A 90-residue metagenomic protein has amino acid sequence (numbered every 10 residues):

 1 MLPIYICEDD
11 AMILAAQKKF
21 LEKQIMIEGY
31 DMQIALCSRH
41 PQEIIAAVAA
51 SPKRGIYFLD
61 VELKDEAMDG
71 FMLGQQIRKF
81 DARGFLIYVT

Functional and structural regions predicted by a protein language model:
M1-I4: Extreme N-terminal starter segment of soluble prokaryotic enzymes
E8: Conserved acidic carboxylate
M12-M26: Amphipathic alpha1 helix at the N-terminus of the CheY-like receiver
A15-K19, M32-I56: Acidic, metal-coordinating helix/loop segments flanking the phosphotransfer/catalytic sites of two-component signaling
F58-E62: Active-site residues of response regulator receiver
K64-E66: The feature encodes the CheY-like receiver
M68-R83: Short amphipathic alpha-helix used as the core "switch/output" element in two-component signaling
R83-T90: A short, hydrophobic beta-strand element within the central beta-sheet of small alpha/beta folds
